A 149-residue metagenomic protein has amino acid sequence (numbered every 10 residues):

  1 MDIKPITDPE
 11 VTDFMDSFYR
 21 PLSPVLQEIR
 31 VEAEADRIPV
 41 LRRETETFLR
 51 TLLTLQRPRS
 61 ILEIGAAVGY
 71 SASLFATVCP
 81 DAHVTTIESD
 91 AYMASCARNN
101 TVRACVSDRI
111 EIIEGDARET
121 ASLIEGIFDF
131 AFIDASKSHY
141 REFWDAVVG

Functional and structural regions predicted by a protein language model:
M1-F130, K137-G149: A short alpha-helical cap/connector motif
